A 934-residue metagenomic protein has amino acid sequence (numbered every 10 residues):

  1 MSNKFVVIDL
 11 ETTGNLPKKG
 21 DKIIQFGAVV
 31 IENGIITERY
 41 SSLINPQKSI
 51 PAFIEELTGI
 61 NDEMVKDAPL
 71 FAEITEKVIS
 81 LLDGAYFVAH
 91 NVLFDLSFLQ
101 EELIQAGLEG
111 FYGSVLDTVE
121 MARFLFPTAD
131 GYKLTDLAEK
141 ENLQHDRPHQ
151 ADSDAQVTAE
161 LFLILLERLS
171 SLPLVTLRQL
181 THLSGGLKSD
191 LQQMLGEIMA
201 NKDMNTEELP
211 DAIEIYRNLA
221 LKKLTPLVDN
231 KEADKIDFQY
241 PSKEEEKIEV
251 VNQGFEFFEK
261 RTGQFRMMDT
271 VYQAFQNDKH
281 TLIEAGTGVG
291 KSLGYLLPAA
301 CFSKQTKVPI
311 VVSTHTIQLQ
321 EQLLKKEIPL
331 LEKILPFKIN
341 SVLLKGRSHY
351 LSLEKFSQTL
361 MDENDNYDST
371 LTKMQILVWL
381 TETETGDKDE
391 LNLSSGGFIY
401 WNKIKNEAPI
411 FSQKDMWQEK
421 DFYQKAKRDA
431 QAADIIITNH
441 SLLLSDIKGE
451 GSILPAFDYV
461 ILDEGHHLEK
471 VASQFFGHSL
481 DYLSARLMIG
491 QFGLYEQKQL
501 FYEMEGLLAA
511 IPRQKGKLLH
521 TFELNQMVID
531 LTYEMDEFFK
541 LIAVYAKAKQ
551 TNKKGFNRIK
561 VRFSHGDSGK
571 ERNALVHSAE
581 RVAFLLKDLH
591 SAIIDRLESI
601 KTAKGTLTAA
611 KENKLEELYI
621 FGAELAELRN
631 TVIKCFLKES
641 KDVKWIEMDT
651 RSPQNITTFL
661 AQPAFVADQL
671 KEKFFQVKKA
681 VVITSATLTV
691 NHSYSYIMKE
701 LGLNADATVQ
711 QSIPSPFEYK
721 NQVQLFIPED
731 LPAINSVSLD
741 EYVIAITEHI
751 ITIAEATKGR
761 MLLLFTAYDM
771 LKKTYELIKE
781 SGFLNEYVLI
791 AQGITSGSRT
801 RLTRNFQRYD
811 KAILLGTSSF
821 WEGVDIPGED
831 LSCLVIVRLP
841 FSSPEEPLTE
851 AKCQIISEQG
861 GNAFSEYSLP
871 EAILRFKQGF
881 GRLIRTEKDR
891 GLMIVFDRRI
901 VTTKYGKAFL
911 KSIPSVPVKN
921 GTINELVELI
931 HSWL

Functional and structural regions predicted by a protein language model:
M1-S114, P127-H149: Conserved non-catalytic scaffold segment of RNase H-like nuclease domains
M1-S2, I164-E244: Acidic two-metal-ion nuclease catalytic site recognized across multiple nuclease folds, prominently DnaQ/RNase D-T
D83-L103, R123, P127-M194, M893: Acidic, Mg2+-coordinating catalytic module of metal-dependent nucleases/exonucleases that use a two-metal-ion mechanism
K222, P241, E245-E249, S313-A433 (+1 more regions): A substrate-engagement module of RecA-like helicase motors
N277-P298: Walker A/P-loop
E321, P409-I435, N439-F584, L688-E700: Signature of the SF2 helicase/ATPase Hel1-core->accessory helical subdomain module
A408-Q431, L444, E450-G451, L586-L731 (+6 more regions): A contiguous, basic/glycine-rich beta-loop/short-helix subdomain that forms a polymer-engagement track
P728-E741, I794-D897: Conserved RecA-like P-loop NTPase helicase motor core
